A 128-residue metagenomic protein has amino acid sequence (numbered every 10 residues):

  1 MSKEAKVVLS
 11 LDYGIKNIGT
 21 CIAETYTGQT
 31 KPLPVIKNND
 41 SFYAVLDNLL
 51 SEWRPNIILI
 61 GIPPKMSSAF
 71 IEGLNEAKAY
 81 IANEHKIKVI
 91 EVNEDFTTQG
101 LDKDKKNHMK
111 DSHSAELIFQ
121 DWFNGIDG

Functional and structural regions predicted by a protein language model:
S2-L11, I15-G128: Phosphate- and other anionic-substrate recognition elements at nucleic-acid/protein interfaces
